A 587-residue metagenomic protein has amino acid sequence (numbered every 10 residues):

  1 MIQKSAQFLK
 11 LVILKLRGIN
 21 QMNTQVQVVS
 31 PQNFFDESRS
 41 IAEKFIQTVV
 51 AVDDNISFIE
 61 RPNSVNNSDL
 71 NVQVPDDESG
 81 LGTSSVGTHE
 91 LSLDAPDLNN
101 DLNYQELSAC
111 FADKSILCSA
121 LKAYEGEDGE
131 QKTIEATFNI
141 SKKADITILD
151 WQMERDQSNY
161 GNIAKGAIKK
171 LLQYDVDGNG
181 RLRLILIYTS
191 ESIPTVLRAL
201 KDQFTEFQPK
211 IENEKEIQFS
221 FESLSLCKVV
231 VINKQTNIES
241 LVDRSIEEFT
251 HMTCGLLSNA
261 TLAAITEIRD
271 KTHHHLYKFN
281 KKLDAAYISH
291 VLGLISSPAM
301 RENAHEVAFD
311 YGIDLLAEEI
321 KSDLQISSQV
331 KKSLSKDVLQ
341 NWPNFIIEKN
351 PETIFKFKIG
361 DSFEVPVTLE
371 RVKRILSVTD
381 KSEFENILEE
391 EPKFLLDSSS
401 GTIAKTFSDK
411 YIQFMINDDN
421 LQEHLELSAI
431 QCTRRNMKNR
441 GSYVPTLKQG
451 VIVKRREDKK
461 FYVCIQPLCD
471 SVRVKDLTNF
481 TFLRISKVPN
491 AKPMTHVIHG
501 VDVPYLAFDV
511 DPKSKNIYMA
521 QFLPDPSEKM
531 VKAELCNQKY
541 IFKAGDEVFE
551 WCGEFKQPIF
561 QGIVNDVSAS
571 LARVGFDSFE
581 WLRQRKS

Functional and structural regions predicted by a protein language model:
I2-V50, D54-I146, W151-E352, C469-S587: Extended charged low-complexity segments that act as oligomerization/scaffolding linkers
L324-T446, V451-V463, R484: Flexible loop/N-cap segments at domain edges
Q466: Phosphate-binding/switch region of NTP-binding enzymes
